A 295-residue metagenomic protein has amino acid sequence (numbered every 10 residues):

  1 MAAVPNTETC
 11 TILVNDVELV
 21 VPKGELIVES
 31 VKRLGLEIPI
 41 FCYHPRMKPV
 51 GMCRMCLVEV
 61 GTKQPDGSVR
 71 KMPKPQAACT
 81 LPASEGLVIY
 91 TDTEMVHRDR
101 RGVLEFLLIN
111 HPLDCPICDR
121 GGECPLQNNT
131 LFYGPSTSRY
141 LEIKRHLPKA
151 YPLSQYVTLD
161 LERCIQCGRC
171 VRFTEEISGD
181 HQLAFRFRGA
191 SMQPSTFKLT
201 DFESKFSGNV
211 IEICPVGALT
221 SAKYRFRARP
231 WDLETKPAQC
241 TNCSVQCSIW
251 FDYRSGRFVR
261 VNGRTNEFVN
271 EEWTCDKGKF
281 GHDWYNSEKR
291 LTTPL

Functional and structural regions predicted by a protein language model:
A2-T11: Terminal leader/tail segments of proteins
L13-V17, R254: Short strand-turn-strand beta-turns centered on an Asx-Gly dipeptide
E25-E29: Short, structural beta-strand-to-alpha-helix junction motif
L34, I38-P39: Protein-protein interaction/assembly regions in multi-subunit complexes
F41-K48: Serine/threonine-rich, repeat-prone extracellular segments and beta-strand-based repeat modules of secreted/surface
M47, D201-E203, G263-V269: Short linker/helix segments within small regulatory modules
R54-T241, V245-I249, R257-F258: Fe-S ferredoxin-like electron-transfer domains and their immediately adjacent linker/connector regions across
L141, V259-L295: Cofactor-/ligand-binding subdomain signature composed of acidic, glycine-rich, tryptophan-containing flexible loops
